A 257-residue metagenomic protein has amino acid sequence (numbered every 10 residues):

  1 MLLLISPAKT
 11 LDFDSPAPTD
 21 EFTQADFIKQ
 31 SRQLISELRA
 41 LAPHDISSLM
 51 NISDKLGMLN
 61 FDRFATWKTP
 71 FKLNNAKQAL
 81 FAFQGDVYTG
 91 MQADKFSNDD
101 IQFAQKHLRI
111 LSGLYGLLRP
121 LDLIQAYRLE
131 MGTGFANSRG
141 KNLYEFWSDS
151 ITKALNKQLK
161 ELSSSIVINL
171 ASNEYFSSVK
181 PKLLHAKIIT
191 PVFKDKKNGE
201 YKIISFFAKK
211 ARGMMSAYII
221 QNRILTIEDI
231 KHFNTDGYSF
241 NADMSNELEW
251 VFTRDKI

Functional and structural regions predicted by a protein language model:
L4-K95: Active-site helix-to-loop segments that bind/position phosphate- or nucleotide-bearing substrates and donors across
A93-N246, V251-I257: Internal, well-folded beta-alpha domain core
